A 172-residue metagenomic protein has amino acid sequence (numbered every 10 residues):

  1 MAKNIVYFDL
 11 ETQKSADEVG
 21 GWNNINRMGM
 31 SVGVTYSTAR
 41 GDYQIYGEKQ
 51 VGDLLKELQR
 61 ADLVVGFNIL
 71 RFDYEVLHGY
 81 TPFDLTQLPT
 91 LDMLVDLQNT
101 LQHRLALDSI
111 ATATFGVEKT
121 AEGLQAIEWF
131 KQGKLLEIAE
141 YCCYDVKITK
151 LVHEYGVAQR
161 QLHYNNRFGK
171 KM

Functional and structural regions predicted by a protein language model:
M1-Q59, L63: Conserved RNase H-like, two-metal-ion catalytic cores of nucleic-acid enzymes
D9-E11, D92, D145: Acidic active-site catalytic centers that drive phospho-/nucleotidyl reactions and related ester hydrolyses
G33, A111, D145, T149: A residue-level signal for conserved active-site and pocket-lining positions in enzyme catalytic cores
A39-S109: Conserved DEDDh/DEDDy metal-dependent 3′-5′ exonuclease domain
R104-T120: A polyampholytic, Gly/Pro-enriched intrinsically disordered region
G116-M172: Acidic, Mg2+-coordinating catalytic module of metal-dependent nucleases/exonucleases that use a two-metal-ion mechanism
